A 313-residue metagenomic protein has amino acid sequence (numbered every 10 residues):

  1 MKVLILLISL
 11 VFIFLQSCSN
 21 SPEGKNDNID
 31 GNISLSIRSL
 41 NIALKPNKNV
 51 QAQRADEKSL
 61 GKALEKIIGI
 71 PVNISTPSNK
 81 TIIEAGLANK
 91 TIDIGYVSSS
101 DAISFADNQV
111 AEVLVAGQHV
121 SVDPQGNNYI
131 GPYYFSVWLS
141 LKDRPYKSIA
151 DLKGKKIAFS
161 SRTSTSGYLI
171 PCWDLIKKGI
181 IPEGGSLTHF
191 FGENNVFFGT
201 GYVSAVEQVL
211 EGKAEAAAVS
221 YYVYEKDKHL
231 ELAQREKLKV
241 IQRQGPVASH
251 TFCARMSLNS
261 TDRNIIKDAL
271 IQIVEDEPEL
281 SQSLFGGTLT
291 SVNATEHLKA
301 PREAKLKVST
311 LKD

Functional and structural regions predicted by a protein language model:
F14-S17: C-terminal motif of bacterial Sec signal peptides marking the signal peptidase cleavage site
S19-P22: Bacterial signal peptide processing site
K25-I103: Extracytoplasmic small-molecule ligand-binding "clamshell" domains of the periplasmic binding protein/Venus flytrap
N28-L44, K48-S59, C253-A254, L258-D313: An extracytoplasmic/periplasmic, membrane-proximal ligand-sensing/linker region
I37-I67, P77, N127-V206, S283 (+1 more regions): Bilobed "Venus flytrap"/periplasmic-binding protein-like clamshell domains and structurally analogous long
L87-A88, L152, V209-L210: Hydrophobic residues within well-ordered alpha-helices
Y96-Q109, P171-K177, E207-E236: A ligand-binding cleft/hinge motif common to bilobed small-molecule-binding domains
A111-G131, K228-P246: Short beta-strand->loop
